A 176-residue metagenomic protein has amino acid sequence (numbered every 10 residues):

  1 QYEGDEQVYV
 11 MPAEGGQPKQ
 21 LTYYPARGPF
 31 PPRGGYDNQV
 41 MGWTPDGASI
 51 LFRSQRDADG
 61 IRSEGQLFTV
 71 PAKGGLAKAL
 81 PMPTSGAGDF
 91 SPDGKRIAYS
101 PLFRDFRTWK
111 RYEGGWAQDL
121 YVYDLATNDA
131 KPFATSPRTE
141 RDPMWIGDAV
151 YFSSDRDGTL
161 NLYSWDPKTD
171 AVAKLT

Functional and structural regions predicted by a protein language model:
Q1-Y9, T22-N38, T44-F68, A72 (+5 more regions): A flexible loop/linker signature enriched in serine peptidases of the S9 family
V10-E14, K19: Periplasm-facing N-terminal accessory domains of Gram-negative outer-membrane beta-barrel systems
A13, A72-K73, K168: Outer-membrane beta-barrel pore proteins
G16, P45, P92, G115 (+1 more regions): Structured loop/turn residues at beta-strand edges in well-structured enzyme cores
A171-L175: Solvent-exposed beta-strand/loop surfaces of large extracellular or lumenal domains
